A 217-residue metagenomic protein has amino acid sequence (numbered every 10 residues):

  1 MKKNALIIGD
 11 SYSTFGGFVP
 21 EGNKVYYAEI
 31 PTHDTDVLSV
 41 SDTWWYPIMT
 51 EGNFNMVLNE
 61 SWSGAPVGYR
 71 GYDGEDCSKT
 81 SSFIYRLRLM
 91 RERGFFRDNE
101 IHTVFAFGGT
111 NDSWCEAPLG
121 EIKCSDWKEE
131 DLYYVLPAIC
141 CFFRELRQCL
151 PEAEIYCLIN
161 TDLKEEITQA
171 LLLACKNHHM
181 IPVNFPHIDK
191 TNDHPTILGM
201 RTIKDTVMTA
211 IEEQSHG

Functional and structural regions predicted by a protein language model:
K2-A5: Extreme N-terminal starter segment of soluble prokaryotic enzymes
I8-D10, R93-G94: Active-site flanking residues adjacent to catalytic metal/cofactor-binding acidic residues
I8-G9, E60, L158: Short hydrophobic segments within beta-strands
D10-S11, T110: Active-site metal-binding loops of divalent metal-dependent hydrolases
Y12-S13, G199: Short active-site segment of divalent metal-dependent hydrolases/proteases that encodes the spacing between
T14-F18, V67-G68: Short, solvent-exposed loop/turn elements at domain surfaces
K24-G120: Conserved SGNH/GDSL esterase-like catalytic core that processes O-acyl groups on lipids and polysaccharides
S81-G217: Alpha-helical cap/lid subdomain in secreted, periplasmic, or secretory-pathway luminal O-acyl-processing enzymes
